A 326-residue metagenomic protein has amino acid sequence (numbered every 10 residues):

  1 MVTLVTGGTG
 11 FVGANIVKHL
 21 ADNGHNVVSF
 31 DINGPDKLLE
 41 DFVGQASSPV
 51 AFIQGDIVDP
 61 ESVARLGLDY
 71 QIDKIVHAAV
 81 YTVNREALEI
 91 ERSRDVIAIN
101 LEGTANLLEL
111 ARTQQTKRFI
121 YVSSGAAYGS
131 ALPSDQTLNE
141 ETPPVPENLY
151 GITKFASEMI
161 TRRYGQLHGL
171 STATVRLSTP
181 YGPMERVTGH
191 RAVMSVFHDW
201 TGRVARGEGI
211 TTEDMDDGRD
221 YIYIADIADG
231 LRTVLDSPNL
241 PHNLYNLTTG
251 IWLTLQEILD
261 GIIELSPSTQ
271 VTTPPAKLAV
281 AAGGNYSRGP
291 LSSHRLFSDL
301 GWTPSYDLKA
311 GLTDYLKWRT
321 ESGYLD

Functional and structural regions predicted by a protein language model:
T3-N23: N-terminal Rossmann NAD(P)H-binding glycine-rich loop of SDR-like oxidoreductase domains
Q54-I99: NAD(P)H-binding glycine-rich loop region in Rossmannoid oxidoreductase-like domains and their noncatalytic homologs
H77, A105-L149: Conserved Rossmann-fold NAD(P)-dependent oxidoreductase catalytic core, especially the SDR/UDP-sugar
S124, E158-M184: Conserved beta-loop-beta element that borders a ligand/cofactor-binding pocket
F155, H168, P180-H198, E208 (+3 more regions): Glycine/proline-rich active-site loop of Rossmann-fold NAD(P)-dependent oxidoreductases
T188-M194, M215-A228, L244-E264, Y306 (+1 more regions): Substrate-binding strand-loop-helix patch in Rossmann-like NAD(P)-dependent oxidoreductase/epimerase domains
V204, G230-T233, S237-A281: Mid/C-terminal beta-alpha module of Rossmann-like enzyme folds, strongest in SDR-family dehydrogenases/epimerases
L308-D326: Amphipathic terminal alpha-helices
